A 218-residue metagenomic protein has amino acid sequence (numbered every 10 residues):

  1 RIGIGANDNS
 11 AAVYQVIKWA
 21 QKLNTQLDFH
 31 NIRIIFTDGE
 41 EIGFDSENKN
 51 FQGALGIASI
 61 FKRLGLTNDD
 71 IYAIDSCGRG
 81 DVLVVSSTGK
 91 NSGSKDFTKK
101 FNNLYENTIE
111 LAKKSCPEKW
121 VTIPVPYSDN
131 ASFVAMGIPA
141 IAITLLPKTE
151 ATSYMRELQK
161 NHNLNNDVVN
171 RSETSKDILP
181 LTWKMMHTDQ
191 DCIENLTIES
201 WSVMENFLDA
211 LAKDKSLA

Functional and structural regions predicted by a protein language model:
R1-K100, N107, T122, P126 (+1 more regions): Acidic/histidine-rich catalytic neighborhood of metal-dependent amide-processing enzymes
D75-G78, L146-E150: Glycine-rich beta-alpha junction loops
Y105-I109, T197: Structured lumen-facing ectodomains of secretory-pathway proteins
E110-S128, P147: Short catalytic/ligand-gating loop segments at beta-alpha or beta-beta junctions within enzyme catalytic domains
F133-V134: Hydrophobic residues within well-ordered alpha-helices
I141-T144: Short hydrophobic alpha-helical runs that function as membrane-insertion/retention elements
E150-A218: His/Asp/Glu-rich mid-to-C-terminal helical/loop segments that flank catalytic regions of hydrolases
